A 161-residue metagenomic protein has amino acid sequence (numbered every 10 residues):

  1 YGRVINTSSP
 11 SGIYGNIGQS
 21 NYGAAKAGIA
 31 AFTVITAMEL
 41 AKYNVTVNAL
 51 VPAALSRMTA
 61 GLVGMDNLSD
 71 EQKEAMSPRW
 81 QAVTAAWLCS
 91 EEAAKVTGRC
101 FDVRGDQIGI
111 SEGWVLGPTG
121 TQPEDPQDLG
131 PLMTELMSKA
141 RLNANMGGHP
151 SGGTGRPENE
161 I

Functional and structural regions predicted by a protein language model:
S9: Residue(s) in the substrate-gating loop at a strand-loop-helix junction that position the organic substrate next
G12-Y14, S56: Conserved catalytic-site region of short-chain dehydrogenase/reductase
Y14, A30, I35-V45, E91-K95: Active-site-adjacent segment of SDR/Rossmann-fold oxidoreductases
G15-Q19: Active-site "substrate specificity/gating" loop of NAD(P)-dependent dehydrogenases, especially the short-chain
Y22: Catalytic tyrosine of NAD(P)H-dependent dehydrogenase/reductases that use a Tyr as the general acid/base
A25: Active-site helix of classical SDR
Y43, L50-G61: Short, flexible catalytic-loop segment of classical short-chain dehydrogenase/reductase
A49, L68-I161: C-terminal helical subdomain
